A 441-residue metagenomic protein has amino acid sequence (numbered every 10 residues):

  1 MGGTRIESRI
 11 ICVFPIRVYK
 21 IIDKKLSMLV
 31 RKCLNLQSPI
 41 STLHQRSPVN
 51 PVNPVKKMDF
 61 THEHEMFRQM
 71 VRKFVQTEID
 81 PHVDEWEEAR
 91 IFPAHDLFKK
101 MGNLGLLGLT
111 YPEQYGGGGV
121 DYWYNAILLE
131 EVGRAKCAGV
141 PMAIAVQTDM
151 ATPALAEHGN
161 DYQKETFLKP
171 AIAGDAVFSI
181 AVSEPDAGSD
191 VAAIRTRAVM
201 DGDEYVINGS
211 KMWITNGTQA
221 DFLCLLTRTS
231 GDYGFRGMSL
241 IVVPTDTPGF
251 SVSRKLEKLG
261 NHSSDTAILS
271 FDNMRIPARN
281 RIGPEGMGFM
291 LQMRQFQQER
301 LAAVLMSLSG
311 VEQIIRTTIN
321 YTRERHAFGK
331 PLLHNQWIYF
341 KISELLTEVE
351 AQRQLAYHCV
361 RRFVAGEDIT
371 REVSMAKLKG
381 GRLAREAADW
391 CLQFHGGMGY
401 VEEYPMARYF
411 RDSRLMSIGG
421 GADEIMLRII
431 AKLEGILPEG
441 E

Functional and structural regions predicted by a protein language model:
M1-N53: Intrinsic disorder/low-complexity segments
L29-V30, N50-G139, A145-V146, H158-Q163 (+6 more regions): Alpha-helical interface subdomain recognition
V120-D121, D190-A192, N216-D221, G234-G237 (+2 more regions): Short glycine/proline-enriched turns and hinge-like loops at secondary-structure junctions
I144, D186-S189, W213-N216, T229-D232 (+1 more regions): Short Gly/Pro-enriched turn/cap motifs at secondary-structure boundaries
T152-H158, I180, A192: Flexible, glycine-rich active-site loops centered on histidine and acidic residues that chelate a metal or position
G174-V182, L226: A short, Trp-centered hydrophobic/proline-enriched beta-strand micro-motif
A193, P248-P277: Flexible, small-/acidic-enriched active-site or ligand-binding loops
D203-E204, N208-S253: A short core secondary-structure module
